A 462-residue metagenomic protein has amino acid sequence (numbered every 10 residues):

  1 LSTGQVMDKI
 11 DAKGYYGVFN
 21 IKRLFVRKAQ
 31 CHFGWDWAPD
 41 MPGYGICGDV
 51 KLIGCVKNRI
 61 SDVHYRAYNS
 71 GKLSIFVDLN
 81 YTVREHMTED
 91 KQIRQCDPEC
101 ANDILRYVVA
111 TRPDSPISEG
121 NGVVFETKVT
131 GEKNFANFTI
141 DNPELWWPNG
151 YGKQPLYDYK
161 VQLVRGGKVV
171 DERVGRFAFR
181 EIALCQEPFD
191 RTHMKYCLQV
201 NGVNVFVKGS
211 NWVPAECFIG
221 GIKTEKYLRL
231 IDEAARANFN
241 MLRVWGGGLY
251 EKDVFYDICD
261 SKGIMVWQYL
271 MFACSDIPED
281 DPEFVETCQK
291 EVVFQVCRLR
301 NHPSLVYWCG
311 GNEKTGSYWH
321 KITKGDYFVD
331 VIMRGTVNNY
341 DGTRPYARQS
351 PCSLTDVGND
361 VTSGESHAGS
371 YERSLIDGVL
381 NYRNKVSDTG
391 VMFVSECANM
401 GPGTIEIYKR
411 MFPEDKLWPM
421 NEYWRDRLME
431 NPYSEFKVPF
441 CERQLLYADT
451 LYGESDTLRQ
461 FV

Functional and structural regions predicted by a protein language model:
L1-L242, Y250, S261: Secreted/periplasmic carbohydrate-active enzymes, especially glycoside hydrolases
Q5-I10, Y15-L24, Q30, D40 (+1 more regions): Active-site mouth of glycoside hydrolases
G34-A38, H320-T323, D456-V462: Active-site rim elements
W35, I46-C47, S210-W212, V244-W245 (+7 more regions): Long, contiguous hydrophobic alpha-helical segments, chiefly transmembrane helices and signal peptides
W37, W146-W147, Q295-V296, L380-Y382: Generic recognition of flexible, low-complexity loop/linker segments
M41-G45, W308, V379-V462: Substrate-binding clefts and catalytic carboxylate motifs of secreted carbohydrate-active enzymes
I322, P351-M392, P402-E406: Substrate-binding cleft/loops of secretory-pathway carbohydrate-active enzymes
